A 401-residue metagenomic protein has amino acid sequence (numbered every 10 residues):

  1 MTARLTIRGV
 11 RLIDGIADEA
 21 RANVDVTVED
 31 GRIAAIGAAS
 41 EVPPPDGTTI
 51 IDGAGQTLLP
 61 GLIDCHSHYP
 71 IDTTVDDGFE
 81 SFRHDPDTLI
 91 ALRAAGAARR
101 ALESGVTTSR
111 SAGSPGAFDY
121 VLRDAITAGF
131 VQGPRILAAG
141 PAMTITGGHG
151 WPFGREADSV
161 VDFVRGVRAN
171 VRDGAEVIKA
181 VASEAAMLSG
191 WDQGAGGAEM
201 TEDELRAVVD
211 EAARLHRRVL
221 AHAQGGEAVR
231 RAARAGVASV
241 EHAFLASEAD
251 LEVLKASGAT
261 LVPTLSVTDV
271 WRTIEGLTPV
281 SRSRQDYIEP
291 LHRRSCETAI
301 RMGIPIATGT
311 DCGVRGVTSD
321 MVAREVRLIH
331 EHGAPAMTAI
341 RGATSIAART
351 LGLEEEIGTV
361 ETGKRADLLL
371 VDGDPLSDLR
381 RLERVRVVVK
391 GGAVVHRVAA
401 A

Functional and structural regions predicted by a protein language model:
T2-L5, L12-L59, E80-S81: Histidine-rich, glycine-flanked metal-binding segment
Q56-F130, H149, D203, A235: Metal-associated gating/positioning segment near the N- to mid-region
H68-I90, R99, Q132, G140 (+3 more regions): Active-site gating loops and adjacent loop-to-helix segments of metal-dependent hydrolytic enzymes
T73-D76, D119, L188-G190, V229-A235 (+5 more regions): Histidine/acidic-residue-rich catalytic or RNA/ligand-binding cores of hydrolases and nuclease-related proteins
R93-D119, Q132-T144, A175-S189, R218 (+3 more regions): Divalent metal-dependent hydrolysis catalytic cores, especially in the metallo-beta-lactamase
R155-A235, S239: Metal-dependent enolase-superfamily TIM-barrel catalytic cores that perform enediolate-based chemistry
R214, E289-V371: His/Asp/Glu-enriched, well-ordered alpha-helical/loop segment that forms or immediately abuts the divalent-metal
A343, R349, T362-A401: C-terminal cap of metal-dependent C-N hydrolases
